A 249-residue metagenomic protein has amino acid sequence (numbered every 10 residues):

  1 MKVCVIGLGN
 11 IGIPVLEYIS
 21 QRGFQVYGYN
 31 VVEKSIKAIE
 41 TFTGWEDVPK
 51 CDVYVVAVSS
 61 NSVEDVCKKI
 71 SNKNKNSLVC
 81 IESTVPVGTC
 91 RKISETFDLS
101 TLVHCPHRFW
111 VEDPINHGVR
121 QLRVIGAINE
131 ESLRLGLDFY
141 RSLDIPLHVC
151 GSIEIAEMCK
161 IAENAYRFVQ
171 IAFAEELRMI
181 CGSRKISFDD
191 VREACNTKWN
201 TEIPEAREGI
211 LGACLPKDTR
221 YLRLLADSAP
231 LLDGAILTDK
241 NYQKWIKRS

Functional and structural regions predicted by a protein language model:
M1-E46: NAD(P)+-binding Rossmann beta1-loop-alpha1 motif at the extreme N-terminus of oxidoreductases
K2, G182-S249: NAD(P)-dependent Rossmann-like dehydrogenase/reductase catalytic/cofactor-binding core
E33-A38, V87-R91, E131-L135, Y242: Short, charged/polar "capping" segments at the starts of alpha-helices and the immediately preceding loops
G44-P49, S71: Short amphipathic alpha-helix with an adjacent loop that forms part of the alpha/beta core around
P49-K50, R120: Alpha-helix C-terminal capping/helix-to-coil transition sites in glycosyltransferase folds
D52-V56, S60-D113: Rossmann-like NAD(P)(H) cofactor-binding subdomain of soluble oxidoreductases
S94-V103, I115-T201, L225-A229, T238: Internal alpha-helical scaffold of NAD(P)-dependent oxidoreductase catalytic cores
